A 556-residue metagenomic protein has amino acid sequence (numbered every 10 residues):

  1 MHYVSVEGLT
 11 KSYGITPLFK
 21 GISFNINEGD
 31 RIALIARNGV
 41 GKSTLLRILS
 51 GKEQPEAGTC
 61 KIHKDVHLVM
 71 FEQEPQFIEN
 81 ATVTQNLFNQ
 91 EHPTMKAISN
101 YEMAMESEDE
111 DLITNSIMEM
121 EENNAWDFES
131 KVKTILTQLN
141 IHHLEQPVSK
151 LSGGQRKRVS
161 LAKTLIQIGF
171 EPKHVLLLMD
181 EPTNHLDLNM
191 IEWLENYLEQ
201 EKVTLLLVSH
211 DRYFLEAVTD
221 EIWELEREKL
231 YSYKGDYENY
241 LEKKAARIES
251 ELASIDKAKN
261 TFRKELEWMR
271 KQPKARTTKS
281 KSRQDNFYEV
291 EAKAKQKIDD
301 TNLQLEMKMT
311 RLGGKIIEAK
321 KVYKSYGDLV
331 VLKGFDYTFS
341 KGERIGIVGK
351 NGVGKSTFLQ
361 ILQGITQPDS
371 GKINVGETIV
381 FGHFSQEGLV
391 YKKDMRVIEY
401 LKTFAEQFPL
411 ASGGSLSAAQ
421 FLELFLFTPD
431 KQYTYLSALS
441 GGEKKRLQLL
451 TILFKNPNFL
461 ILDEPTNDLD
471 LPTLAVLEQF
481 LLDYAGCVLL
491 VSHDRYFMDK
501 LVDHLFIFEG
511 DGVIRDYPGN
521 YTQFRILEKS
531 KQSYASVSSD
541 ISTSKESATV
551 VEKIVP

Functional and structural regions predicted by a protein language model:
M1-I255, L305-P556: ABC ATP-binding cassette signature C-motif
D109-E119, R263-K271, D300: A short, surface-exposed helix-loop junction/capping segment
K243-R276, S280-Q284, V290-K297: Intracellular alpha-helical coupling/juxtamembrane segments of multi-pass membrane proteins
T277-K279, E289-D299, K393, Q532-D540: Proline-centered turn/helix-capping motifs that create local helix->coil transitions or kinks
